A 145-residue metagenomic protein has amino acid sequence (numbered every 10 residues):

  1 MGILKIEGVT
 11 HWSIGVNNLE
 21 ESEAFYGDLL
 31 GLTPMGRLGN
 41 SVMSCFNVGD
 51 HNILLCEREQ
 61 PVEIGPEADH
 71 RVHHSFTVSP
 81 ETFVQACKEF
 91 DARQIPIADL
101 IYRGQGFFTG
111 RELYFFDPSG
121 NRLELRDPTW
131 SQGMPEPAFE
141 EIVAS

Functional and structural regions predicted by a protein language model:
M1-K5, K88, A92-S145: Vicinal oxygen chelate
G2-I3, V62-P66: Short, flexible, solvent-exposed loop/turn segments with mixed acidic/basic and small polar residues
G8-N17, N47, I64-E89, R111-F116 (+1 more regions): Vicinal oxygen chelate
I14-L54: Core segments of cupin and vicinal oxygen chelate
A24, D28, V84-K88, A92: Replace "anionic and nucleotidyl ligands
N40, R58-E59, P128: Residue-level structural signal for beta-strand termini and adjacent loop
L54-C56, E124: Conserved beta-strand in the GNAT
